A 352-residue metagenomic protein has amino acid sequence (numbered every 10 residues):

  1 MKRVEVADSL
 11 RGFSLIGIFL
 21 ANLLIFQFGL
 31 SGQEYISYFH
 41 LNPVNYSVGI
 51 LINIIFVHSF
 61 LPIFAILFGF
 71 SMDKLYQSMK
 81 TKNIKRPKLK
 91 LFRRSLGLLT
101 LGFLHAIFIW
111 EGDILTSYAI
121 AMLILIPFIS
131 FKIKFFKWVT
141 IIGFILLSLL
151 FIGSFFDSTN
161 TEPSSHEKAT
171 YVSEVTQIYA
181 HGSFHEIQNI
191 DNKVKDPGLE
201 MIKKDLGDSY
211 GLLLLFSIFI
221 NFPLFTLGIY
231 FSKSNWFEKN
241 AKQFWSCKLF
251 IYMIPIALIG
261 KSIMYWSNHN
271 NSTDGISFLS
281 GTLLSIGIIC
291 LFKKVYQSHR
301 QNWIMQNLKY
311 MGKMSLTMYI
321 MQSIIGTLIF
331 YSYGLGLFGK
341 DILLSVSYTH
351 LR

Functional and structural regions predicted by a protein language model:
M1-I66: N-terminal signal-anchor module of multipass membrane proteins
R3-S9, L249-I254, Y296-I325, L343-S345: Functional transmembrane helices that form membrane-embedded active or gating regions
V44-E111: Membrane helical hairpin/interfacial module
P62-K74, T116-I129, F216-N240, S280-H299 (+1 more regions): Specific transmembrane alpha-helix
K80-L89, I129-F135, S234-W245, H299-Q306: Membrane-interface helix-boundary motifs at transmembrane edges
I142-P223: Long hydrophobic alpha-helical segments that form multi-pass transmembrane helix bundles in integral membrane proteins
K248-Y296: Alpha-helical transmembrane segments and terminal signal-anchor/GPI-anchor hydrophobic tails, characterized by long
T349-H350: Conserved small/polar residues in nucleotide/adenosyl-binding loops
